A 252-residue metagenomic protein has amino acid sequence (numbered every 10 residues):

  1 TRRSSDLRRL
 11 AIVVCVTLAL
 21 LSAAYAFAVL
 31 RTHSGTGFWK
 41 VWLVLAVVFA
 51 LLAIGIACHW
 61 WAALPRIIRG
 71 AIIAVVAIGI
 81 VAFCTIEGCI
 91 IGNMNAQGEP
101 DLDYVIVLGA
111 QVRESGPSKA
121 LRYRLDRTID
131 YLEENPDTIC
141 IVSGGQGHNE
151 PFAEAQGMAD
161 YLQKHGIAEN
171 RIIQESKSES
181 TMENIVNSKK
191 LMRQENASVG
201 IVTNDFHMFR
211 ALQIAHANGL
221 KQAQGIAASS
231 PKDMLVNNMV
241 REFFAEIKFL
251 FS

Functional and structural regions predicted by a protein language model:
T1-S4: Short, small-residue-biased leader/transition segments that mark boundaries at the very start of proteins
D6-R9, T36, W60-G70: Juxtamembrane loop-transmembrane helix junctions in multi-pass integral membrane proteins, especially the extracellular
L10-H59: Membrane-embedded alpha-helical segments of integral membrane proteins
A11-V13, R69, I73-A74, N237 (+1 more regions): Alpha-helical transmembrane segments of integral membrane proteins
A24-R31, I54-C58, V81-G92, I247-F251: Structural signature of transmembrane alpha-helix termini at the membrane-water interface
R66-G88: Internal/C-terminal transmembrane anchor helices
T85-V240: A structural signal for short, hydrophobic/glycine-enriched beta-strand patches
L235, M239-S252: A transmembrane-helix-recognition feature enriched in membrane-embedded lipid enzymes and envelope glyco-/phospholipid
